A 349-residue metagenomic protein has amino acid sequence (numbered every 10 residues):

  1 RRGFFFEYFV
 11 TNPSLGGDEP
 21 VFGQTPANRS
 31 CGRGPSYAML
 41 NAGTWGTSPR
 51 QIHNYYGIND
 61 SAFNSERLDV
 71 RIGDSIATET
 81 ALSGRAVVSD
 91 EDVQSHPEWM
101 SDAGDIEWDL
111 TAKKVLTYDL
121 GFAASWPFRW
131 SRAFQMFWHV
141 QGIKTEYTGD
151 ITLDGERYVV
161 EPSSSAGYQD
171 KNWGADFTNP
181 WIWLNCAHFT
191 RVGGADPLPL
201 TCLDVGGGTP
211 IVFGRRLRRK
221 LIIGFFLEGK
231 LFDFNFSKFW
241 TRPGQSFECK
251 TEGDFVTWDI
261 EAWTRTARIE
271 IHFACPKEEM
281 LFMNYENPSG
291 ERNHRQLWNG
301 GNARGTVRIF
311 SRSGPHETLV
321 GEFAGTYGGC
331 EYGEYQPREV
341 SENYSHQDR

Functional and structural regions predicted by a protein language model:
R1-R349: Structured soluble/peripheral alpha/beta segments that form catalytic or ligand/cofactor-binding pockets
